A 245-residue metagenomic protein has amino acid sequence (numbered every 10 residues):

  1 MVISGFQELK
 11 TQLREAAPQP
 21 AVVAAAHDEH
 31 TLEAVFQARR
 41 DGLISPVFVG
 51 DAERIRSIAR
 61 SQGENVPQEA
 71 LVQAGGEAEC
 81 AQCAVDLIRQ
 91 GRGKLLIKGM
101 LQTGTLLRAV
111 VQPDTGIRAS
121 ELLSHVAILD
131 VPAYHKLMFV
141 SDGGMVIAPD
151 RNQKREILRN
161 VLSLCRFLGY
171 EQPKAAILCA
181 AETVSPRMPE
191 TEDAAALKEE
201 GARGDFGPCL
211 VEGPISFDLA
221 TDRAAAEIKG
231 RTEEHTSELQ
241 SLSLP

Functional and structural regions predicted by a protein language model:
M1-H235, S241: Anion-binding alpha/beta catalytic cores of soluble intermediary-metabolism enzymes, centered on
